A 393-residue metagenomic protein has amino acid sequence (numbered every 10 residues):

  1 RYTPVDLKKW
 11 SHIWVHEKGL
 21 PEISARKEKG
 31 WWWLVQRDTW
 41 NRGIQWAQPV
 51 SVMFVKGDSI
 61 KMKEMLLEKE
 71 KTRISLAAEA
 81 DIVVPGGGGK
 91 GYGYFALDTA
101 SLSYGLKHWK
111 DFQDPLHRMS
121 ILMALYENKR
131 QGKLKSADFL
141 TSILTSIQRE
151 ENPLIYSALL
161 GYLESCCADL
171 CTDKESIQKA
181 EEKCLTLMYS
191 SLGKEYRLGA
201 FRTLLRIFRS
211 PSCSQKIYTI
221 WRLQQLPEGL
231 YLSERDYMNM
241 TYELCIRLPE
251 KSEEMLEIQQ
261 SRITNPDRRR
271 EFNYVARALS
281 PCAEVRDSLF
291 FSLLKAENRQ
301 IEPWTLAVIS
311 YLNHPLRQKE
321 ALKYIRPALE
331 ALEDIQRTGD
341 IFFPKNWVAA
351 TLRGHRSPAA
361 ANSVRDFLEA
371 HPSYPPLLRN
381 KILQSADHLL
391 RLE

Functional and structural regions predicted by a protein language model:
R1-E393: Non-catalytic accessory/interaction domains
